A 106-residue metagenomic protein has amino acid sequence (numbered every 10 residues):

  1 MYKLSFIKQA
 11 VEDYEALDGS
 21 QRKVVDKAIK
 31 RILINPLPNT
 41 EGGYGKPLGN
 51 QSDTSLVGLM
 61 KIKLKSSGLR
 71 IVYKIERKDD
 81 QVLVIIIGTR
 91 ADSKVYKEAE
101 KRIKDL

Functional and structural regions predicted by a protein language model:
M1, L56, D79-Q81: A structure-centric signal for secondary-structure junctions around beta-strands
M1, L59, R70: Broad gene-expression machinery/nucleic-acid interaction feature
M1-K30: Arg/Lys-rich, positively charged N-terminal/basic patches that mediate binding to nucleic acids
L4, M60, V82: A broad, low-specificity signal marking well-ordered, structured residues that form hydrophobic/aromatic
E12, K63-L106: Enriched for short, Lys/Arg-rich terminal
E15, L33-I34, K104: Alpha-helix boundary recognition
K27, I32-L33, L37, D79: A short beta-strand-loop micro-motif that forms or neighbors metal/cofactor- and ligand-binding patches at active-site
I34-K63: A short, surface-exposed loop/turn module that caps and links secondary-structure elements
